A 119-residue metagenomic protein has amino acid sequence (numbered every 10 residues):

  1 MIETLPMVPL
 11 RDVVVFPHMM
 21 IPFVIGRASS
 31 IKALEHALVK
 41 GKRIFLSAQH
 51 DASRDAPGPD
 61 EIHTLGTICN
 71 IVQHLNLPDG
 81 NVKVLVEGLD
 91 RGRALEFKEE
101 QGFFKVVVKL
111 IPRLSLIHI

Functional and structural regions predicted by a protein language model:
M1-L116: N-terminal low-complexity, acidic/polar interaction/targeting segments
